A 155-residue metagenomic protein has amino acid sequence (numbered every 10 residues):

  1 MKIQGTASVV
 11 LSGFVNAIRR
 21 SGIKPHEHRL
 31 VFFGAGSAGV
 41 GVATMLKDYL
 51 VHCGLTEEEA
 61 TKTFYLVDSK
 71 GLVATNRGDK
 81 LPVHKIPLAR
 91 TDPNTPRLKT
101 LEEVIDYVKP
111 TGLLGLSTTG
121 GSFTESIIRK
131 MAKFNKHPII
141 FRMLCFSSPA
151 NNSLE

Functional and structural regions predicted by a protein language model:
M1, V67, F141-M143: Generic beta-sheet signal
M1-I3, T119: Catalytic beta/alpha-barrel core
I3-Q4, S8-G112: Glycine-rich phosphate/diphosphate-binding loop of Rossmann-like nucleotide-binding domains
T119-E155: Rossmann-fold NAD(P)-binding glycine/threonine-rich loop
